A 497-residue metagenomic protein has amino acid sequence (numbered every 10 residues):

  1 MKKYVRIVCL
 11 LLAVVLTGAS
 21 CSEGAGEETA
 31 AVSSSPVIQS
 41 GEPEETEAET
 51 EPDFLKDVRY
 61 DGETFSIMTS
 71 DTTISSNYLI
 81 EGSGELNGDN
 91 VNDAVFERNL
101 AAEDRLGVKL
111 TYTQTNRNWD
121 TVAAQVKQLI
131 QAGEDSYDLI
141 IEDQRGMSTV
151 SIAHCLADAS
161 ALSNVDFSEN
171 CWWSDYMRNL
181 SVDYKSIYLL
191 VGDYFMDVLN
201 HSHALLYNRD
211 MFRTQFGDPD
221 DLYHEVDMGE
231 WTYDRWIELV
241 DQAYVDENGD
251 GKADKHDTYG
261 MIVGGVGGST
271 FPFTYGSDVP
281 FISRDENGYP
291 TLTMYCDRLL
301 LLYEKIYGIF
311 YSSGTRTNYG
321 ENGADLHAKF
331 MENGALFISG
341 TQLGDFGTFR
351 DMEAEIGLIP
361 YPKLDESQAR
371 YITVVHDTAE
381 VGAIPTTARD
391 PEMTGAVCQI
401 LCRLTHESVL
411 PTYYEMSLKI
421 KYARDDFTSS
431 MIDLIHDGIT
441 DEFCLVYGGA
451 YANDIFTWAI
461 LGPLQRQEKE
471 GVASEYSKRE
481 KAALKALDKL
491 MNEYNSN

Functional and structural regions predicted by a protein language model:
K2-A153, E470-N497: Conserved N-terminal structural module of periplasmic/extracytoplasmic solute-binding proteins
F54-D61, N116-D120, Q144-H203: Hinge/lid segment of periplasmic solute-binding proteins
M68-T69, E134-I140, Q144, S181-L205 (+2 more regions): Extracytoplasmic/periplasmic solute-binding protein
T115-Q125, G229-R235, T317-K329: Short helix-initiation/N-cap motifs at beta->coil->alpha
V165-W172, V226, D254, V279-L299 (+1 more regions): Short, solvent-exposed loop/beta-turn-alpha elements that line the ligand-binding surface or hinge of extracytoplasmic
I237-D241, Y275, V279-E321: Glycine-centered hinge/linker elements that transmit conformational signals in sensory and ligand-binding systems
R350-L418: Extracytoplasmic/periplasmic substrate-recognition and gating elements
T386-G395, T405-N497: Conserved C-terminal helix/tail region of periplasmic/extracytoplasmic solute-binding proteins
